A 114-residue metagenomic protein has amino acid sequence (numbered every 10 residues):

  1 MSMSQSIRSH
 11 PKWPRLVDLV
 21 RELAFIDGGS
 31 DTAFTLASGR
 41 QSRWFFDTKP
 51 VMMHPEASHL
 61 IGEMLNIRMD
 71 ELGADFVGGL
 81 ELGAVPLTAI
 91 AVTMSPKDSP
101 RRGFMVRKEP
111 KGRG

Functional and structural regions predicted by a protein language model:
S2-L72: Active-site-facing substrate-recognition patch
G39, V77, G103: Conserved hydrophobic/aromatic pocket- or pore-lining residues that grip, position, or stack substrates in active sites
S42, L82, P86: Short, flexible micro-motifs
T48-K49, L80-E81, V106-E109: Fold-independent oxyanion-binding glycine-rich loops and adjacent beta-strand/coil segments at enzyme active sites
M53, G83-A84, K111: Glycine-/small-residue-rich active-site loops that bind phosphorylated ligands and cofactors
A57, G78, G112-G114: Glycine-centered small-residue hotspots that permit tight backbone geometry or close packing
G73-G83: Short glycine-rich phosphate-binding loop at a beta-alpha junction
T88-G114: Short, glycine/charge-rich flexible loops or terminal/linker lids adjacent to PRPP-binding catalytic cores
